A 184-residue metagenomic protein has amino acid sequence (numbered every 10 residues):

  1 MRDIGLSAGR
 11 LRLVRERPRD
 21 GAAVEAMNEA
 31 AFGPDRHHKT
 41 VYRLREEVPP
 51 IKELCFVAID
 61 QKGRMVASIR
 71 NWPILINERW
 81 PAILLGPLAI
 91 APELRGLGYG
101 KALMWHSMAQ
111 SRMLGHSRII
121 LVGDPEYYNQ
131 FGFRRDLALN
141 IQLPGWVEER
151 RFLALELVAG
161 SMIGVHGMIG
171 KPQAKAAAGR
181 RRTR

Functional and structural regions predicted by a protein language model:
L11-V24: A short beta-loop-alpha structural element at the N-terminal edge of CoA-dependent acyl/N-acetyltransferase catalytic
G21, E29-R70, I74-L75: Active-site rim helix/loop that mediates acceptor-substrate recognition in acyltransferases
D60-G63, E93, E156-S161: Short loop segments at secondary-structure junctions
L75-A82: A short, polar/charged loop-to-alpha-helix boundary motif
P87-R95: A short, internal acetyl-CoA/4′-phosphopantetheine-binding micro-motif in the GNAT/acyltransferase core
L94-H106, H116: Conserved acetyl-CoA pyrophosphate-binding loop and the N-cap/start of the following alpha-helix in GNAT-like
M113-S117, V122-E148: Conserved active-site alpha-helix within GNAT-family acetyltransferase domains
Q142-R184: C-terminal "cap" of GNAT-fold acetyltransferases
